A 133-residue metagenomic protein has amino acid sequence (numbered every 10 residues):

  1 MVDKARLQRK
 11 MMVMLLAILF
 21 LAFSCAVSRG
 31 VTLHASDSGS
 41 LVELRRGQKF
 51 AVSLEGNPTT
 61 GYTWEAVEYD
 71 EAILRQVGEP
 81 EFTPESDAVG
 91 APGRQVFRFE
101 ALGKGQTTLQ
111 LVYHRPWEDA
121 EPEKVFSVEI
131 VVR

Functional and structural regions predicted by a protein language model:
D3-M14: Bacterial N-terminal signal peptides that target proteins for export
V13-F23: Bacterial N-terminal signal peptides
A26-A51, N57: N-terminal edge beta-strand
T60-G61, E68-S86: Short, solvent-exposed loop/linker segments at beta-strand-coil boundaries, enriched for Pro/Gly and Ser/Thr
V89-V96: Aromatic sugar-binding surface patches on proteins that engage polysaccharides or sugar-phosphate polymers
L102-T107: Glycine-centered tight-turn and secondary-structure capping sites
R115-E121: Short acidic/polar inter-strand loop motif in beta-rich domains
I130-V132: Interdomain boundary/hinge segments at the C-termini of tandem beta-sandwich modules
